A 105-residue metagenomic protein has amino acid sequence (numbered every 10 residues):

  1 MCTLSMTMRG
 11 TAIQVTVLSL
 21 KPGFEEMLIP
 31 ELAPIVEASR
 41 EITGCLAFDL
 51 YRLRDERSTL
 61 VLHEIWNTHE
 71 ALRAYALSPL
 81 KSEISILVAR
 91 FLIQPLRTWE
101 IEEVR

Functional and structural regions predicted by a protein language model:
M1-A12, D49-E56, I84-R105: Glycine-rich beta-strand-turn "strand-cap" elements at beta-sheet edges
M6, L20-P22, P30, R52 (+2 more regions): Generic detector of low-complexity/intrinsically disordered segments and short hydrophobic N-terminal stretches
T7, P34, E41-L46, I65-T98: An amphipathic, aromatic/His-enriched active-site/gating alpha helix that lines ligand/cofactor pockets
M8-I42, L46: N-terminal first-folded block
A12-S19, D49-A76: Short, well-ordered beta-strand segments in beta-rich or mixed alpha/beta enzyme and ligand-binding folds
L20-P22, T68, E102-R105: Non-catalytic surface loops within mature trypsin-like serine protease
